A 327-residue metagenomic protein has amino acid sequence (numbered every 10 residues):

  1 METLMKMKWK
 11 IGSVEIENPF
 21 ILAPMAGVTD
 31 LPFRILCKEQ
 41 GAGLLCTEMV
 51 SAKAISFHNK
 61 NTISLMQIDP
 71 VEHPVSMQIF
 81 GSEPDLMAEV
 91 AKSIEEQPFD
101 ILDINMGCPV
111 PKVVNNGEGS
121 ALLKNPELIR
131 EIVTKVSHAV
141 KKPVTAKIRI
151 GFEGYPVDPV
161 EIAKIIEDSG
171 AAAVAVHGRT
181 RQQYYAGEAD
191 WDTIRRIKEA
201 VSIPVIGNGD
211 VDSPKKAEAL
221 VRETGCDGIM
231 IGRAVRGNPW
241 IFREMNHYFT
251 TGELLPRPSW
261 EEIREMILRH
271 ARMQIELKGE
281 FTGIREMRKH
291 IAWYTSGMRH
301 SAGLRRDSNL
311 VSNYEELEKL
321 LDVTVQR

Functional and structural regions predicted by a protein language model:
M1-K8, G12, I16, F20 (+7 more regions): Alpha/beta catalytic cores of nucleotide-metabolism and tRNA/nucleoside-modifying enzymes
E2-K10, M25-D100: Glycine-rich, positively charged N-terminal anion/phosphate-binding segment
W9-I21, I55-V75, C108, V113-N116 (+2 more regions): N-terminal small/glycine-rich loop or linker at the start of catalytic domains across soluble metabolic enzymes
F20-P24, L45-T47, V75-I79, L102 (+4 more regions): Hydrophobic faces of well-ordered beta-strands that scaffold small-molecule active sites in alpha/beta enzyme cores
M25, V50-A52, F80-S82, G107-P109 (+4 more regions): Active-site beta-loop-alpha junctions enriched in small/polar residues
E39, A88-E118, E127-I203: Alpha/beta enzyme core
L123: Aromatic- and acidic-residue-enriched carbohydrate-binding clefts of CAZyme catalytic domains
